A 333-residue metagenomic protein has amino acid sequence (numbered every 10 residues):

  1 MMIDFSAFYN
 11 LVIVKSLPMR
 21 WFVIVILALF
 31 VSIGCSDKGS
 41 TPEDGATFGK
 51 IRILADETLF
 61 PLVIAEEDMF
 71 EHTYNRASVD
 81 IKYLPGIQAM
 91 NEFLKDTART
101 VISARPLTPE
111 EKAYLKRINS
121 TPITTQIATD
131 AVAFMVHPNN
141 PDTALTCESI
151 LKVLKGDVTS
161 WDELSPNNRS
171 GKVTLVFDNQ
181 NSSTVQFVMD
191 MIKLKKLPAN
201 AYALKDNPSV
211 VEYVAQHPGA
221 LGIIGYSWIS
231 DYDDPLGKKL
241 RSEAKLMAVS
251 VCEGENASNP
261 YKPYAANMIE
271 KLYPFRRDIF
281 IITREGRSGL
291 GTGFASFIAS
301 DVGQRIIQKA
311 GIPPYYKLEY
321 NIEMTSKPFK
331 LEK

Functional and structural regions predicted by a protein language model:
M1-R52, E332-K333: Bacterial Sec-dependent N-terminal signal peptides
L27, P106, Y226: Flexible loop residues that form catalytic and substrate-binding hotspots at small-molecule/glycan-binding clefts
C35-N75, K82-I87, N91-L94, I127-A128 (+1 more regions): Exported/periplasmic ABC-transporter solute-binding proteins
I87-I118, Y232: Pocket-flanking alpha-helical
N119-I123: Periplasmic N-terminal soluble interaction domains immediately after the signal peptide in Gram-negative
